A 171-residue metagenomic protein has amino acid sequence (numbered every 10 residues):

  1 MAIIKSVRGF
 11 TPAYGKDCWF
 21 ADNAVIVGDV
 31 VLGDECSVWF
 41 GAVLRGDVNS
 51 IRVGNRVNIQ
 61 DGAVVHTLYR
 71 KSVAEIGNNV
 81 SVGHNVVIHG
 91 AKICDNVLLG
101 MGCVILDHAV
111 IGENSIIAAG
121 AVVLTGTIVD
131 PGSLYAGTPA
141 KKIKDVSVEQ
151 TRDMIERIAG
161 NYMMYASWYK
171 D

Functional and structural regions predicted by a protein language model:
M1-Y14, D47, V53-N55, D61-V64 (+4 more regions): Glycine-rich hexapeptide-repeat left-handed beta-helix
A2-V38: N-terminal segments that cap or nucleate solenoid repeat domains
S81: Short proline/glycine- and basic residue-enriched helix-capping loop/turn segments at helix->loop/beta transitions
